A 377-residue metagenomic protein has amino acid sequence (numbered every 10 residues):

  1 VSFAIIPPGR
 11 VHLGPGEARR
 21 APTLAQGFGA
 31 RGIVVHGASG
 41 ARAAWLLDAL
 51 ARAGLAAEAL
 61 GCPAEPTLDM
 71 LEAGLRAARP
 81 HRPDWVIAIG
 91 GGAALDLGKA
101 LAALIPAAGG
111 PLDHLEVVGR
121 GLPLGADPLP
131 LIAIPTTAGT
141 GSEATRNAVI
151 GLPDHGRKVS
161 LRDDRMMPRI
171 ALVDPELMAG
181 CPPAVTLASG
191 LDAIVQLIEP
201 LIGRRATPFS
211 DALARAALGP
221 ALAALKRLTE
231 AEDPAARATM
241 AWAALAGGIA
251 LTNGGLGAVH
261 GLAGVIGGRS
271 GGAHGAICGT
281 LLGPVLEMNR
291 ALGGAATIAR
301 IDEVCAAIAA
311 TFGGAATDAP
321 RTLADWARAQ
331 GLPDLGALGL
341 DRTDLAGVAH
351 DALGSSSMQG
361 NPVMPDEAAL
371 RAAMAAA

Functional and structural regions predicted by a protein language model:
V1-W85: ATP/NTP phosphate-donor binding region
D69-E176: Glycine/threonine-rich beta-strand-loop-alpha-helix active-site module that forms ligand/phosphate-binding
G139, L245-C278, S355-Q359: Glycine-rich phosphate/pyrophosphate-binding beta-alpha loops
N147-G254: Carboxylate- and glycine-rich phosphate/diphosphate-binding segment that chelates Mg2+/Mn2+
R204-L213, L228-T239, G254-V259, A295 (+4 more regions): Flexible, glycine/charged-enriched surface loops at secondary-structure junctions
R269-D344: Gly/Pro-rich interdomain helix-loop hinge
R342-A377: Short, amphipathic C-terminal "tail helix"
